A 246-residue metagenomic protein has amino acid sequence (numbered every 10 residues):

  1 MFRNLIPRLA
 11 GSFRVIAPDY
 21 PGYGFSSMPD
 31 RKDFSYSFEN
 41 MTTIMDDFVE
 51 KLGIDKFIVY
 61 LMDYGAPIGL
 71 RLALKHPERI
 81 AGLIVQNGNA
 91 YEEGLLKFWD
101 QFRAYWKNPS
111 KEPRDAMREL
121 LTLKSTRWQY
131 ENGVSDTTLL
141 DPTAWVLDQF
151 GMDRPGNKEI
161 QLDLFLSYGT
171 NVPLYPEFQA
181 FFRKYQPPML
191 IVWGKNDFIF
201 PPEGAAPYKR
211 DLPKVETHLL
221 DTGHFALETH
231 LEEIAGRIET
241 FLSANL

Functional and structural regions predicted by a protein language model:
M1-S27: Conserved HGGG/HGGXW glycine-rich cap/lid loop of the alpha/beta-hydrolase fold
I16, Y23-D55, V59-Y60, Y64-L219 (+3 more regions): Flexible "cap/lid" subdomain of the alpha/beta-hydrolase fold that forms the substrate-access gate
G223-A235: Catalytic histidine-centered segment of alpha/beta-hydrolase-like enzymes
